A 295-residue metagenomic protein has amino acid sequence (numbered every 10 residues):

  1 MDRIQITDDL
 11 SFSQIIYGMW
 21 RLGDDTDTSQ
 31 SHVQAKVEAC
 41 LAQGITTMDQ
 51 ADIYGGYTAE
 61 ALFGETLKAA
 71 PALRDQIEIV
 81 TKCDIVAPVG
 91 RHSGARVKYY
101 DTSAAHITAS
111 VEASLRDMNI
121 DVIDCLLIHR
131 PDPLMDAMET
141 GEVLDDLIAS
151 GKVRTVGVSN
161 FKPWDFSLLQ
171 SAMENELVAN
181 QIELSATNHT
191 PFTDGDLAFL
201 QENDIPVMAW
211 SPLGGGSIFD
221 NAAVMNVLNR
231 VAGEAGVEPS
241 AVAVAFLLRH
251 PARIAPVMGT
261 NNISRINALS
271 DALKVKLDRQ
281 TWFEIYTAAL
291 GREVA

Functional and structural regions predicted by a protein language model:
M1-I77: N-terminal binding-site loop/beta-alpha segment at the start of enzyme catalytic domains that lines or forms
T7-D8, T66-D75, L115-N119, I148 (+2 more regions): Acidic (Asp/Glu)-rich catalytic clusters
D8-D25, V80-K98, L127: N-terminal small/glycine-rich loop or linker at the start of catalytic domains across soluble metabolic enzymes
D27-C40, T102-M118, W164-S167, F192-G195: Short, acidic/polar
T28-H32, T58, L62, A95-H106 (+3 more regions): Alpha-helix N-cap and loop-to-helix initiation/capping positions
L115-P133: Active-site groove signature of glycoside hydrolases
P131-A295: Beta/alpha (TIM)-barrel catalytic core signal, keyed to glycine-rich beta->alpha loops juxtaposed to Asp/Glu that bind
